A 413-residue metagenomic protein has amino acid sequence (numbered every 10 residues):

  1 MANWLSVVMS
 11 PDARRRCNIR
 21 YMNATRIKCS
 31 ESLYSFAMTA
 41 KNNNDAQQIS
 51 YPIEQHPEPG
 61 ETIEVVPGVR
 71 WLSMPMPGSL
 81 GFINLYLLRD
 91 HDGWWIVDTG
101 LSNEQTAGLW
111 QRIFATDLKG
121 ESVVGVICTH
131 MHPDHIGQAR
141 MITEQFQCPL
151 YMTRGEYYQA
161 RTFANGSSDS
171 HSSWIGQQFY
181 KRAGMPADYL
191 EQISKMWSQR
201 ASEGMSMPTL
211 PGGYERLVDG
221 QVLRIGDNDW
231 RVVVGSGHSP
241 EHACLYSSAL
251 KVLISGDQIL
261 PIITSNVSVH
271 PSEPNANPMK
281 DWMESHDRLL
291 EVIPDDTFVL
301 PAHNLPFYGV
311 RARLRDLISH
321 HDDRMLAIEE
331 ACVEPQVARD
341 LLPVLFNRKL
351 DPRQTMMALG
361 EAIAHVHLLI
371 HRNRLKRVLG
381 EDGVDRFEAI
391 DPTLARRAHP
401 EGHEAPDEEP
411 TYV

Functional and structural regions predicted by a protein language model:
A2-S6, S10, R14-R20, R26-S32: Low-acidity, Ser/Thr- and Arg-rich intrinsically disordered low-complexity segments
A24, C29, L33-L72, R89-G100 (+6 more regions): Metallo-beta-lactamase
M38-Y51, L326-V413: C-terminal regulatory/interaction regions
P59-E121, N165, L245-P261: Conserved beta-strand hairpin/beta-sheet module of binuclear metal-dependent hydrolase folds, prominently
W94-E104, W197, E203-E215, V222 (+1 more regions): Metallo-beta-lactamase
S102-R224, K251: Active-site HxH/HxHxD metal-binding segment of metal-dependent hydrolases
G137, N277, M357: Residue-level signal for the nucleotide or nucleotide-sugar donor/cofactor binding architecture
E144, G235, I370: Short, contiguous alpha-helical
